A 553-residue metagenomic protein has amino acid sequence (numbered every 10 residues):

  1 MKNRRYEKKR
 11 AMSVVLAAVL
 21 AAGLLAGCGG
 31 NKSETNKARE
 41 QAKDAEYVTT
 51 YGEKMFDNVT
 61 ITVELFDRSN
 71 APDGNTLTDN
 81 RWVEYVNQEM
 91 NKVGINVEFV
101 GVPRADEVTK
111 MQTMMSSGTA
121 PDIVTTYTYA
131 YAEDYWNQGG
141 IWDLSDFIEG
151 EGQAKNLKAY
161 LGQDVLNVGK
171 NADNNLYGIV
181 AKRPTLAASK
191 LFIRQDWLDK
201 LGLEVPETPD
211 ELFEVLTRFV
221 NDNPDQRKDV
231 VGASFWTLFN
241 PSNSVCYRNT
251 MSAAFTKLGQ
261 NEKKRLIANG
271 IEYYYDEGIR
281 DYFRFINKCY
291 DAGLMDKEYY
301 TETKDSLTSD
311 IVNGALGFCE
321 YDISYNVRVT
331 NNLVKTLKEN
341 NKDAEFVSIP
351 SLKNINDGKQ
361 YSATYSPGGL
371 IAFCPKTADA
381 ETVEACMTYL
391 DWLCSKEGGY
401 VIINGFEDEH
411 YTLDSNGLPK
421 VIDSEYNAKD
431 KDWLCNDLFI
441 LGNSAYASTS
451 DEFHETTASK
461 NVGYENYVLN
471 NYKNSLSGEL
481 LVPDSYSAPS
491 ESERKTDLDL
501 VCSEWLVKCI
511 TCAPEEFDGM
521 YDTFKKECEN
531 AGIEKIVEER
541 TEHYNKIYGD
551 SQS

Functional and structural regions predicted by a protein language model:
K2-Y6, A11, V15-S553: Extracytoplasmic/secretory soluble proteins
